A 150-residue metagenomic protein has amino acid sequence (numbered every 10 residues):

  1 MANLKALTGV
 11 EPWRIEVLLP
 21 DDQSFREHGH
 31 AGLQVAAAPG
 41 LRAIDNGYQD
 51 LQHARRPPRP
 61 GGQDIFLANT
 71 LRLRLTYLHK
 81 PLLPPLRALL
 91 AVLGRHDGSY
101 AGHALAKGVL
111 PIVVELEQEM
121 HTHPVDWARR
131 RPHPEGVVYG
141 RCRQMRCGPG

Functional and structural regions predicted by a protein language model:
A2-G150: Short, conserved structural patches
